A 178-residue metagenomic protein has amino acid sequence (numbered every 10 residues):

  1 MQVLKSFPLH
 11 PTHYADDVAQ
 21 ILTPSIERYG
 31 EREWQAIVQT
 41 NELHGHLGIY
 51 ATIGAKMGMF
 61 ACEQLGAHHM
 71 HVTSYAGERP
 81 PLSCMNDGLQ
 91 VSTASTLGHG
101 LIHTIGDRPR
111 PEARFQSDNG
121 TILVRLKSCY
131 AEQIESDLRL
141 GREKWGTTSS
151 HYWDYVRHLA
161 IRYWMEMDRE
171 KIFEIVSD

Functional and structural regions predicted by a protein language model:
M1-L47, A51-D178: Non-transmembrane, aqueous-exposed alpha-helical and coiled segments at domain scale
